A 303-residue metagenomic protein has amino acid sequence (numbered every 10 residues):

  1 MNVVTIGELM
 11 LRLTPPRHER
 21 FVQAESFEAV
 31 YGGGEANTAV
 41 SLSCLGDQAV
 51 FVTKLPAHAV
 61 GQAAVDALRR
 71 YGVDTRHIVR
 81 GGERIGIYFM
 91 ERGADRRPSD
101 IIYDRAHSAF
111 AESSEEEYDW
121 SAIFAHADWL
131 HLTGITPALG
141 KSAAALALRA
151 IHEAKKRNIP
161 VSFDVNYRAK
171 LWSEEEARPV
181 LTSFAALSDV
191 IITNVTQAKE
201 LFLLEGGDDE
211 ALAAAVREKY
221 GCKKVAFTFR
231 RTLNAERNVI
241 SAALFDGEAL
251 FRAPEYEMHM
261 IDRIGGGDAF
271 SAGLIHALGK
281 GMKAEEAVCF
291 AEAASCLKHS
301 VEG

Functional and structural regions predicted by a protein language model:
M1-V73, D95, S114-E115, H259-I261: Glycine-rich phosphate/adenosyl-contacting loop at the front of the ribokinase-like
T5-E19, N238-A253: Acidic-glycine-rich active-site phosphate/pyrophosphate-binding loop
Q48-G134: Conserved N-terminal subdomain of the carbohydrate kinase-like
A106, I135, N166-K170, T196 (+2 more regions): Active-site beta-loop-alpha junctions enriched in small/polar residues
A109-A111, T136-A145, R168-A177, L203-D209: Active-site glycine- and acidic-residue-rich loops that bind and position anionic ligands or nucleotide-like cofactors
E153-P160, Y220-K223: A short helix->loop->beta-strand "cap" motif at the edges of active sites that frequently abuts
L171-G247: Conserved phosphate/ATP/ADP-binding segment of small-molecule kinases
P254-G303: Conserved post-catalytic alpha-helical subdomain immediately downstream of the catalytic base and nucleotide-binding
